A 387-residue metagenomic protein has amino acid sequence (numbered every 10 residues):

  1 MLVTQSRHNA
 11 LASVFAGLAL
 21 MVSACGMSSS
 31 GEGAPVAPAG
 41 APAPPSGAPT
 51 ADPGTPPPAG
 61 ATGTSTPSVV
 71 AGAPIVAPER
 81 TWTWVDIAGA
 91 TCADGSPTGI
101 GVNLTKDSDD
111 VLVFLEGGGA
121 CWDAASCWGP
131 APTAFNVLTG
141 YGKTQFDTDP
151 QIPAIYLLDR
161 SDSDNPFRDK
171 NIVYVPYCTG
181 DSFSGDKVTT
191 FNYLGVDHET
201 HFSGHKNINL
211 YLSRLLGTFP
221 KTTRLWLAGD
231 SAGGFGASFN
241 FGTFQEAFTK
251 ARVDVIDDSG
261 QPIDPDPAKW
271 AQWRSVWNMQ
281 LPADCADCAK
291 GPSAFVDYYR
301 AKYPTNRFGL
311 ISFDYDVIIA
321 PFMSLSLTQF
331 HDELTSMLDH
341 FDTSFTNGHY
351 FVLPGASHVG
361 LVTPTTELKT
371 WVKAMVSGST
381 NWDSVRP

Functional and structural regions predicted by a protein language model:
L2-F15: Bacterial N-terminal signal peptides that target proteins for export
V22-A24: C-terminal motif of bacterial Sec signal peptides marking the signal peptidase cleavage site
G26-S28, G40, P44-P387: C-terminal His-loop and adjacent cap/lid subdomain of alpha/beta-hydrolase
G31-P35: Long, acidic (E/D-rich), serine/proline-rich intrinsically disordered low-complexity regions in eukaryotic proteins
